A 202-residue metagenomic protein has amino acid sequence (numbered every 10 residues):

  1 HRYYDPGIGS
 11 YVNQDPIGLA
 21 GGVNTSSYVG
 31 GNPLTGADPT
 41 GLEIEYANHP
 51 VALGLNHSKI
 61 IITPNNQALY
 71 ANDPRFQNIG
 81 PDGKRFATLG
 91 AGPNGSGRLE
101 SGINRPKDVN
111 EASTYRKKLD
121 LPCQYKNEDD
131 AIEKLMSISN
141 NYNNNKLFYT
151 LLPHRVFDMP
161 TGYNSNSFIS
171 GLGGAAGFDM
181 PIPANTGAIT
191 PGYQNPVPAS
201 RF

Functional and structural regions predicted by a protein language model:
H1-I44: Short turn/helix-capping motifs enriched in Asx and small/polar residues
P16, M159, T186-T190: Peptidoglycan cell-wall recognition and remodeling modules
V23, Y163-G171: A structural signal for well-ordered alpha-helical segments within the folded catalytic domains of diverse enzymes
T25, T190-V197: Short secondary-structure transition/capping segments
G30, L34, G41, N140 (+1 more regions): Sec-exported extracytoplasmic/periplasmic mature domains
E43-Y163, G174-A175, Q194-F202: Non-catalytic ligand/cofactor/substrate-binding and regulatory segments of enzyme domains
F178-G187: Short conserved catalytic/interaction loops centered on acidic-Pro-aromatic/His motifs
